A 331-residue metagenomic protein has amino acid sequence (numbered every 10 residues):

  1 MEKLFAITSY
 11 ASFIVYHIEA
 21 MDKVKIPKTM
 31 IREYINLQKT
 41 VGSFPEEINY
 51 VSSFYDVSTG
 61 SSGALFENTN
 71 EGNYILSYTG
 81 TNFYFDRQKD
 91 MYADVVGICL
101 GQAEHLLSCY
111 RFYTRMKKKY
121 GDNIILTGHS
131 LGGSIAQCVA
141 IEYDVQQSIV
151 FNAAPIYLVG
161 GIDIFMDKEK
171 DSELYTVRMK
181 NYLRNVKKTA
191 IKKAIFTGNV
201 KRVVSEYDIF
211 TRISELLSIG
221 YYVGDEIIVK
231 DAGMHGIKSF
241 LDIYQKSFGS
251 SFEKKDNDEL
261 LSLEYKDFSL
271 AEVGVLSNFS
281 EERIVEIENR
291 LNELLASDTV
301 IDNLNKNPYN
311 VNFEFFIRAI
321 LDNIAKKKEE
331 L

Functional and structural regions predicted by a protein language model:
M1-E71, I75, I284, E288-L331: Flexible, membrane-associating and regulatory peripheral segments of lipid-active enzymes
K3-F13, E19, Y84, F112 (+3 more regions): Feature recognizes metal-dependent phosphohydrolase scaffolds
I18-V24, M30-T127, Y143-I149, A154-D167: A conserved cap/lid and substrate-binding interface adjacent to the catalytic center of lipid-processing enzymes
N70-N73, K119-G121, I141, V145-L331: Serine hydrolase/lipase
R111, S134, K188-T189: A generic local structural motif
G128-G132, A136: Gly/Ala-rich beta-loop-alpha elbow adjacent to hydrolase catalytic centers
